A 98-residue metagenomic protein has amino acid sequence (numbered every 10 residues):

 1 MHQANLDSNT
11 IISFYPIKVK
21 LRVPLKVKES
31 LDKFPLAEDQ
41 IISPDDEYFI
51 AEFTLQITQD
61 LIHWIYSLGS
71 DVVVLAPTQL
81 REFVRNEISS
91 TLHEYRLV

Functional and structural regions predicted by a protein language model:
M1: Short, solvent-exposed recognition segments
A4-V98: Polybasic (Lys/Arg-rich)
